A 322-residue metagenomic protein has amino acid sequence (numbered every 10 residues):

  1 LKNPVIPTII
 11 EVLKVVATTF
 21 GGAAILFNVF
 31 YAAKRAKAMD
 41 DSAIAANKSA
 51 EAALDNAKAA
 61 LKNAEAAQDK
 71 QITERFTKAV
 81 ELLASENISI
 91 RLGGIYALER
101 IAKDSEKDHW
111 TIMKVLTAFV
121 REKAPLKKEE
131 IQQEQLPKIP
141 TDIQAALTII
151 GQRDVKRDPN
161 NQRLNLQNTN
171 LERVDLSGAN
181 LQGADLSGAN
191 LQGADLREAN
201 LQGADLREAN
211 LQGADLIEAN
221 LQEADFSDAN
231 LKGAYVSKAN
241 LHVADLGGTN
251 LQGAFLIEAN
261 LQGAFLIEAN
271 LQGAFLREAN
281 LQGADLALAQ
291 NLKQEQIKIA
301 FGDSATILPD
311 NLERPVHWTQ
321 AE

Functional and structural regions predicted by a protein language model:
K2-V115, E295: Membrane-proximal alpha-helical anchors
K2-V5, L126-E134: Short helix-coil transition/hinge motifs at the ends and kinks of transmembrane helices, capturing the brief
K78, V120-K123: Short loop/turn segments at strand-loop or loop-helix junctions that form parts of catalytic or ligand-binding pockets
L82-A84, K123-K127: Helix-loop junctions that connect tandem helical modules in alpha-solenoid scaffolds
I88-S89, P125, P140: Alpha-helix N-cap/helix-start positions at coil->helix boundaries
I95-E99, A146-I150, T306: Hydrophobic, repeat-rich solenoid/adaptor surfaces of innate immune receptors and signaling proteins
K103, D108-H109, M113, R121 (+1 more regions): LRR N-terminal entry segment and analogous cap-like coil->beta motifs
P159-E322: Tandem repeat scaffolds
